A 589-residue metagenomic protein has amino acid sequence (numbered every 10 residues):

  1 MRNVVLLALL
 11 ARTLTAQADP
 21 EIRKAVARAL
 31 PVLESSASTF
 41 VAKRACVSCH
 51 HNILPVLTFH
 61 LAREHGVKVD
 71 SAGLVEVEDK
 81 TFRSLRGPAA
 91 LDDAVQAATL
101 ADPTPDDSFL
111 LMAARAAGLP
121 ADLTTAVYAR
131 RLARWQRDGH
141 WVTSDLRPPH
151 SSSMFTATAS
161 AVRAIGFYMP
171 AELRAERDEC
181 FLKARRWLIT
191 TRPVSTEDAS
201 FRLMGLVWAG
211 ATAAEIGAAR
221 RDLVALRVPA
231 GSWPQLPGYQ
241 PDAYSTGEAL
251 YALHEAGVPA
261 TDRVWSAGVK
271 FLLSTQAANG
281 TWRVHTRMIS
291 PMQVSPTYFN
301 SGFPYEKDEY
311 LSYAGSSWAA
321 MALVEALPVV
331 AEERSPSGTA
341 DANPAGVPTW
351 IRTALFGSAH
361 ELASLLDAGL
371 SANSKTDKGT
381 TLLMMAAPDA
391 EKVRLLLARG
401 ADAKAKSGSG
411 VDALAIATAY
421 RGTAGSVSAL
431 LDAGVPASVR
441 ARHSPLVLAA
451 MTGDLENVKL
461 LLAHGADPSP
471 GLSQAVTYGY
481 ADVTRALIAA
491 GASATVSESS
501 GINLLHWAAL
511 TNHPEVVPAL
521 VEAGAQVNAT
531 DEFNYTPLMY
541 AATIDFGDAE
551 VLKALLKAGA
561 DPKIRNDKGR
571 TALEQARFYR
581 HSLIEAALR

Functional and structural regions predicted by a protein language model:
A8-A16: Hydrophobic h-region of N-terminal signal peptides that target proteins for export in Gram-negative bacteria
Q17-R352, F356-K375, G400, K404-S409: Preference for long, amphipathic alpha-helical scaffolds in soluble/luminal domains and all-alpha bundles
G166, V207, H254, A354 (+14 more regions): Ankyrin-repeat helical core positions
N343-R352, K375-L382, K406-A415, V439-L446 (+4 more regions): Ankyrin-repeat boundary/"N-cap" motif
R352-G357, M385-D389, I416-T423, L448-D454 (+4 more regions): Ankyrin repeat A-helix N-terminal signature
S358-L366, A390-L397, G422-D432, D454-L462 (+4 more regions): Ankyrin repeat structural motif
G369-N373, G400-K404, G434-S438, G465-D467 (+3 more regions): The conserved C-terminal loop/turn that links adjacent ankyrin repeats
P562-R589: Leucine-rich solenoid repeat scaffolds
